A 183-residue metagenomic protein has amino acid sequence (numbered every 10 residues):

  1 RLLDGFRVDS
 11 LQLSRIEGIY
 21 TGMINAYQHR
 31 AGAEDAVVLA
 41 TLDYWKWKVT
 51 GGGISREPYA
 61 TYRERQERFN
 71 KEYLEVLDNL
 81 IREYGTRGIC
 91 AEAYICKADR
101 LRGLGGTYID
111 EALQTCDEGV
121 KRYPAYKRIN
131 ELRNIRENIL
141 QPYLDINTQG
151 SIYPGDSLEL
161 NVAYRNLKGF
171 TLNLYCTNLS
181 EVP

Functional and structural regions predicted by a protein language model:
R1-P183: Extracytoplasmic/secretory-pathway proteins
